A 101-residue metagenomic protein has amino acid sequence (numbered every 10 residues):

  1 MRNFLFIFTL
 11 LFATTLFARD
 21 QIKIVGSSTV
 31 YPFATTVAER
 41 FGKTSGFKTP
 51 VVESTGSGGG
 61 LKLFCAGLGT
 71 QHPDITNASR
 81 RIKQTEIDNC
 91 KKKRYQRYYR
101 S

Functional and structural regions predicted by a protein language model:
M1-L5: Positively charged n-region of N-terminal signal peptides that target proteins for export
F8-A18: Hydrophobic h-region of N-terminal signal peptides that target proteins for export in Gram-negative bacteria
R19-S101: N-terminal segment of the mature folded domain
